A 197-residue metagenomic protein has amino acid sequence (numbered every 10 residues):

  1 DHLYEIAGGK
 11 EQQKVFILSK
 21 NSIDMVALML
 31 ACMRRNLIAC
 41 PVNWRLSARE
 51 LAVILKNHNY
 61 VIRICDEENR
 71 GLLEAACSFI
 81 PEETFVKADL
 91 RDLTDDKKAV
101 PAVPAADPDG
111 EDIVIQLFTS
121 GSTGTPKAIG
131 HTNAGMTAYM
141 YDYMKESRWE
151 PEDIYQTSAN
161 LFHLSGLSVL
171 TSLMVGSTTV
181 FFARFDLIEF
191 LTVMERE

Functional and structural regions predicted by a protein language model:
H2-L46, A159: Conserved AMP-binding/adenylate-forming
V15, C32, R63, I113 (+5 more regions): Conserved S/T- and glycine-rich ATP-binding loop of Class I adenylate-forming
S19-K20, L37-L55, E67-N69, S177-E197: ATP-dependent adenylate-forming carboxylate-activation enzymes
M29, I129, S168-V169: Short glycine/serine-rich donor-binding loops of glycosyltransferases
M29-R35, N57, H163, L173-V175: Short hydrophobic alpha-helices that are characteristic scaffold elements of the AMP-binding
E68-G110, T137: ANL superfamily adenylate-forming
A99-F118, T125, N133, R148-I154: Conserved pre-ATP/AMP-binding loop-to-beta segment of ANL
T137-I154, F162-E197: Conserved AMP-binding/adenylation subdomain of ANL enzymes
